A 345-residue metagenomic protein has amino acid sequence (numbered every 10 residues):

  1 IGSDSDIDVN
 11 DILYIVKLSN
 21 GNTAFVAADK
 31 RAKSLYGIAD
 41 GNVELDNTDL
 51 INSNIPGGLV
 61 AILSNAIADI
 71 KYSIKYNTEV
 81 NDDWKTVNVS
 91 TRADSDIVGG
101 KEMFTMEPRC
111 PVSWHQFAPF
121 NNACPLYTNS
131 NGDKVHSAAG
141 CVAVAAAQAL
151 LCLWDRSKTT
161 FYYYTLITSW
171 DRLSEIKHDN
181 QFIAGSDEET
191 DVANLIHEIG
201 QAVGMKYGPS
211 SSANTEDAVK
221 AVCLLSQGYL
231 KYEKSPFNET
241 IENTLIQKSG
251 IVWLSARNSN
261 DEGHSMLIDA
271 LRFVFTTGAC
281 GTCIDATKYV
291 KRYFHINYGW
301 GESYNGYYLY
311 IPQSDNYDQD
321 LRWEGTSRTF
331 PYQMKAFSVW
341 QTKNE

Functional and structural regions predicted by a protein language model:
G2-N20, L225-Y293: Active-site-adjacent substructure of cysteine-protease-like catalytic cores
S5-D8, A24, R31-V98, R272-E345: Cys-His-centered catalytic/binding microenvironment captured across papain-like cysteine peptidases and homologous
V9, S19, K134-A143, E189 (+2 more regions): Solvent-exposed, acidic/flexible segments
I15-K17, A24-F25, G140-L151, N194-A202 (+5 more regions): Structural recognition of the beta-strand scaffold that forms the well-ordered cores of secreted hydrolase catalytic
G21-N22, A32, H136, Q148 (+5 more regions): Solvent-exposed loop/turn segments at secondary-structure junctions within structured extracellular/periplasmic domains
L35-G208: Active-site-adjacent structural segments surrounding the nucleophilic cysteine of cysteine proteases and isopeptidases
A145, R156, D191, Q201 (+4 more regions): Extracellular hydrolytic enzyme modules, especially secreted metalloproteases of the metzincin/thermolysin-like class
K158-A184, G263-M266, A270, T276-T287 (+2 more regions): The catalytic-center signature of Zn2+-dependent metalloproteases
